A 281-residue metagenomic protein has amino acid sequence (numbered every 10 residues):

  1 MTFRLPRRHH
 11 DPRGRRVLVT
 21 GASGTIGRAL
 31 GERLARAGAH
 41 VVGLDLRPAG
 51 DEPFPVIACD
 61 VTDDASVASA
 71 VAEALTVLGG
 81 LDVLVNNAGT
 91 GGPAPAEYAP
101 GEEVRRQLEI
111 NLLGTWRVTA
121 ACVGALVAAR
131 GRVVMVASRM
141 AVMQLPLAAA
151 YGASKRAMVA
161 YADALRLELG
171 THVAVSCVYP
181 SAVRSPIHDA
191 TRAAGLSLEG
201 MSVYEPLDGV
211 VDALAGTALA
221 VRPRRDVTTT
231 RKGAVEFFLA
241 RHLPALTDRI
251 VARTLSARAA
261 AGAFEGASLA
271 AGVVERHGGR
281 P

Functional and structural regions predicted by a protein language model:
S23-G24: Conserved glycine-rich cofactor-binding loop
C59-S69, G101: The beta1-alpha1 cofactor-binding region of Rossmann-like NAD(H)/NADP(H)-dependent oxidoreductases
N87-G92: Conserved NAD(P)H cofactor-binding loop of Rossmann-fold oxidoreductase domains
P95-A96, P100-R105: Substrate-binding pocket helix/loop in short-chain dehydrogenase/reductase
T119, S154: Active-site helix of classical SDR
S138: Residue(s) in the substrate-gating loop at a strand-loop-helix junction that position the organic substrate next
L167-R231: SDR active-site lid
